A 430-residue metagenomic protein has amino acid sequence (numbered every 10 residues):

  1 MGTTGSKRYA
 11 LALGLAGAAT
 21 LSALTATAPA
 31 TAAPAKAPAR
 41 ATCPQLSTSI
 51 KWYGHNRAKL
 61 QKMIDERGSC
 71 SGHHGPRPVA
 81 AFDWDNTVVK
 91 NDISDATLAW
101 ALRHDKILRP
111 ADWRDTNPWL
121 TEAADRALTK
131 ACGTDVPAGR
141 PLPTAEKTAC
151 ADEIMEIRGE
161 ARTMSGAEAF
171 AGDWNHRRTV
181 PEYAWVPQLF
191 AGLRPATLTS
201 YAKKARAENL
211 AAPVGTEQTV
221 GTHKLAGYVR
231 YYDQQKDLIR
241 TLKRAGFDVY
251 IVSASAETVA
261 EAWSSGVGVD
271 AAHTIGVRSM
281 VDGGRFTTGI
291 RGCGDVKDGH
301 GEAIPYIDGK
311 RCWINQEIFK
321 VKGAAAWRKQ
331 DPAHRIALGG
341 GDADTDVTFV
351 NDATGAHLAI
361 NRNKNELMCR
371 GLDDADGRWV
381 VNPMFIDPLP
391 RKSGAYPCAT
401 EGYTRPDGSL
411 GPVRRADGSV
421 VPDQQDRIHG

Functional and structural regions predicted by a protein language model:
G2-W84, D92-I93, L98-L128, C132-T134: Non-catalytic pre-domain segments flanking phosphatase-related domains
S22-A23, L189, A226, G341: Short N-terminal micro-motifs specific to bacterial/archaeal maturation and metal-cluster initiation sites
A37-H55, C70, H176, A196 (+1 more regions): C-terminal cap/substrate-recognition subdomain and adjoining C-terminal extension of metal-dependent phosphatase-like
T42-T48, D83-D85, F170-A171, E182-Q188 (+1 more regions): Charged, low-complexity surface segments at secondary-structure and domain boundaries
V79-A81, P187, A356-L358: Ordered hydrophobic segments in well-structured contexts
S94, A101, R109-L225: A metal-dependent, Asp-based hydrolase signature
